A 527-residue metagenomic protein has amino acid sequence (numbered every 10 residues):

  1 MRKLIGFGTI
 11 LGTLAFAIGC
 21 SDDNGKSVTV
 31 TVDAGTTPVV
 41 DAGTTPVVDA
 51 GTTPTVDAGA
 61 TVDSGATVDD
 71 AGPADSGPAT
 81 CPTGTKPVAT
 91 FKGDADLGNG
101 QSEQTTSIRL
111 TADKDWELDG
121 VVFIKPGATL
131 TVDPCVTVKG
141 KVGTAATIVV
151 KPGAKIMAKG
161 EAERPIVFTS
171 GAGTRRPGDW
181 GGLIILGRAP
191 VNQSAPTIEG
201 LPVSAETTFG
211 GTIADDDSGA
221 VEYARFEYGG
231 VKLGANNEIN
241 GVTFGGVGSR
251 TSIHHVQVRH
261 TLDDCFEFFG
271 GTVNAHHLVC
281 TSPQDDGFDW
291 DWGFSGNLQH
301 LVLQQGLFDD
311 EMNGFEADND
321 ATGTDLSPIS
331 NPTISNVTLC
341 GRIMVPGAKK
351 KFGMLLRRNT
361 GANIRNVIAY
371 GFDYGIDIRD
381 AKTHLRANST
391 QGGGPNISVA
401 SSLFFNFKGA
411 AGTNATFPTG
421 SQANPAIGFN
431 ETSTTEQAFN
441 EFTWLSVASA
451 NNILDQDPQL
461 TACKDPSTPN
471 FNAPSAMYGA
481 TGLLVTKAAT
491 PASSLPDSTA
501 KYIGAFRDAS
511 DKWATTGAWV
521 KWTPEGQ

Functional and structural regions predicted by a protein language model:
M1-I18: Sec-dependent bacterial lipoprotein signal peptides
M1-R2, G25, T53, F506: Short, intrinsically disordered low-complexity segments
C20-T80: Ser/Thr-rich, Pro/Gly/Ala-heavy low-complexity intrinsically disordered linkers and tails of secreted extracellular
S21-K26, S76-Q527: Beta-strand/loop edge motif enriched in small/polar residues
